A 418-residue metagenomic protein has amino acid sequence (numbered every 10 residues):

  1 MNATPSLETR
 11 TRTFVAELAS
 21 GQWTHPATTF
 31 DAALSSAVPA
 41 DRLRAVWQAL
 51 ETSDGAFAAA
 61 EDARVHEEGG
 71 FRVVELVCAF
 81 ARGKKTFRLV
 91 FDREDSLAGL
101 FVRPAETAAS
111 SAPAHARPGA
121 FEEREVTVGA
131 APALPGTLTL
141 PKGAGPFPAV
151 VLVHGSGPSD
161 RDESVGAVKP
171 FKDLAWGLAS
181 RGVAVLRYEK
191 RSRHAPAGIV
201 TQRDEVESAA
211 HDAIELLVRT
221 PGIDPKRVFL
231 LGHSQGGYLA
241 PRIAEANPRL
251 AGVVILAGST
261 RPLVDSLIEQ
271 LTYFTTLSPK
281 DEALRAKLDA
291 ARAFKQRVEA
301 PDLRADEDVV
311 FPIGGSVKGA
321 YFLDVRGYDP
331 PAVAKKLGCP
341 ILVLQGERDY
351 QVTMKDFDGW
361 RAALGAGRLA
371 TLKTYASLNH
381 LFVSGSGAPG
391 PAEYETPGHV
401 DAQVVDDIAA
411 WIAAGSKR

Functional and structural regions predicted by a protein language model:
T107-G145: N-terminal cap/lid segment of alpha/beta-hydrolase-fold proteins
G143-P146, V150-G177: Short, surface-exposed "cap/lid" segments of acyl-processing enzymes
D173-A195: Conserved alpha/beta-hydrolase
V200-P221: Alpha/beta-hydrolase active-site loop
G252-K336: Accessory cap/linker subdomain of secreted extracellular hydrolases
L337, V343-Q345: Short beta-strand/loop motif that positions the catalytic acidic residue of the alpha/beta-hydrolase fold
Y350-D356: Conserved alpha/beta-hydrolase "acid-adjacent" motif
L381, S386-R418: Catalytic active-site module of serine/aspartate enzymes centered on a nucleophile-bearing elbow/loop
